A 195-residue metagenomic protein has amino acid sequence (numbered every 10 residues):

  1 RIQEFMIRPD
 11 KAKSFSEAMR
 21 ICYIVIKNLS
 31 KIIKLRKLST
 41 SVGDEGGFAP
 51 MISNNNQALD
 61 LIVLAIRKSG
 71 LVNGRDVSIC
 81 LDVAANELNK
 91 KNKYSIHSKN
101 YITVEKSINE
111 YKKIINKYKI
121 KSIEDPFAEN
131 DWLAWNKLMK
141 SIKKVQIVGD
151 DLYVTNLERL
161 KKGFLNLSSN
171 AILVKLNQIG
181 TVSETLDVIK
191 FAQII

Functional and structural regions predicted by a protein language model:
R1-G43: Mobile "lid/hinge" segments at catalytic clefts and subdomain interfaces of large enzymes
M6-R8, G47-A49, A171-K175: Short glycine-rich or small-residue beta-strand-to-loop segments that form or flank ligand, phosphate, metal/Fe-S
R8-I21, M51, S95-E105, D150-L152: Active-site mouth loops of central-metabolism enzymes
S41, M51, E184: Short, electropositive, low-hydrophobicity segments enriched in small/polar residues
S41-G46, G74-D76: Short Gly/Ser/Thr- and Asp/Glu-enriched loop/turn motifs at secondary-structure junctions
D44-N55, E124-P126: Conserved short loop/turn motifs at secondary-structure junctions
N56-I195: Catalytic core of soluble alpha/beta enzymes
